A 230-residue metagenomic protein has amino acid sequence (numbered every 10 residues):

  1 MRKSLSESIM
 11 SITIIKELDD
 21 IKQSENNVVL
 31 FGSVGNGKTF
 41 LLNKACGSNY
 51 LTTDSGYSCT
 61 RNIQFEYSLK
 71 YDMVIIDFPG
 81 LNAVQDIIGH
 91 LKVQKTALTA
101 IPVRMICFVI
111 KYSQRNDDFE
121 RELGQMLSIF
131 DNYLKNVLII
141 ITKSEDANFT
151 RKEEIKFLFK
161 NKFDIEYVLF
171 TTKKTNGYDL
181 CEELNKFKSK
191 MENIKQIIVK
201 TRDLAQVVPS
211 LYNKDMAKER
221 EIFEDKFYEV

Functional and structural regions predicted by a protein language model:
M1-S33: Short, flexible boundary segments at extreme N-termini or domain junctions of P-loop NTPases and their
N26-T52: Glycine-rich phosphate-binding P-loop
V29-F31, M105-K111, L123-M126, L138-T142 (+2 more regions): Short, structured motif recognition centered on aromatic/hydrophobic residues
C46-D72: Switch I (effector-binding) loop of TRAFAC-class P-loop GTPase G-domains
Y50-T53, D72-V93: Switch II (G3) loop of P-loop NTPases
A83, I101-E122, E145-N148: Conserved Switch II/interswitch segment of TRAFAC-class P-loop GTPases
P102-I110, N132-E145, F163-T172: Conserved beta-strand/loop subsegment of P-loop NTPase cores
A147-A205: Canonical P-loop GTPase G-domain recognition
